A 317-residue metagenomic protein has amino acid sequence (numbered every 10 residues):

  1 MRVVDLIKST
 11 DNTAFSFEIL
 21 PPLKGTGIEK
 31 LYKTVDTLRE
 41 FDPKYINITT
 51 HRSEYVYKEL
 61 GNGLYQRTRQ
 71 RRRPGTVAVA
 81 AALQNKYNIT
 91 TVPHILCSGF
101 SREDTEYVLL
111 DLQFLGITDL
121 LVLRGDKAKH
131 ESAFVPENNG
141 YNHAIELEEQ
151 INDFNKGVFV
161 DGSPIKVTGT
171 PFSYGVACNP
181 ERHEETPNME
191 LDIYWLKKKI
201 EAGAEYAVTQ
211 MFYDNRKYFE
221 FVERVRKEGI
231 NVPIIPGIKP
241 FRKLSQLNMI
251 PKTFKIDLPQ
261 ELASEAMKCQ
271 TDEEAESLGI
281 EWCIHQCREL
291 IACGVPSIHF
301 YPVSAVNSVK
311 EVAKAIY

Functional and structural regions predicted by a protein language model:
M1-K44, I48: Conserved N-terminal beta1-alpha1 strand-loop-helix module at the mouth
A14-Y32, T90-E103, S173-L191, M267-E281: Active-site mouth loops of central-metabolism enzymes
E18, I46, L112, K199 (+3 more regions): Conserved, mostly hydrophobic/aromatic
F41-P74, A128-N138, A204-E220, V303-A305: Glycine-rich, proline-tolerant flexible connector loops at the mouths of alpha/beta enzymes
S101-F114, L191-W195, E220-E223, K243-M249 (+1 more regions): Catalytic cores of alpha/beta
R102-E149: Flexible, glycine-rich active-site loops centered on histidine and acidic residues that chelate a metal or position
G125, N138-P171, V176-E185, E223 (+3 more regions): Active-site pocket-lining/capping segments in soluble small-molecule metabolic enzymes
